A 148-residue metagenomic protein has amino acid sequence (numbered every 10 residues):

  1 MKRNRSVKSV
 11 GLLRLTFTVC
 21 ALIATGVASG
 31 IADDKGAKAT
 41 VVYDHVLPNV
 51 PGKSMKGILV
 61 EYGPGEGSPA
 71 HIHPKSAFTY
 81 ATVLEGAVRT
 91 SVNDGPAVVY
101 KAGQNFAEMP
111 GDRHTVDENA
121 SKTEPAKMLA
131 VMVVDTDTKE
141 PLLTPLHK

Functional and structural regions predicted by a protein language model:
M1-V10: N-terminal secretory signal peptides that target proteins for export/translocation
L13-G26: Bacterial N-terminal signal peptides
A28-D34: Boundary at the C-terminal end of the N-terminal hydrophobic targeting segment
G36-A70, S76, V131: A short glycine-rich, His/Asp/Glu-containing loop-to-beta-strand
L47-G52, Y62-P64, N93-G111: Short acidic-glycine-tyrosine-enriched beta hairpin
G67-P69, R89, N105-N119: Histidine-centered metal-chelating micro-motifs
K75-G95, A102-Q104: Glycine- and acidic-residue-biased ligand/ion/polar-headgroup-sensing regions
P96-A97, P110-K139: Ligand-binding loop in jelly-roll beta-barrel domains
